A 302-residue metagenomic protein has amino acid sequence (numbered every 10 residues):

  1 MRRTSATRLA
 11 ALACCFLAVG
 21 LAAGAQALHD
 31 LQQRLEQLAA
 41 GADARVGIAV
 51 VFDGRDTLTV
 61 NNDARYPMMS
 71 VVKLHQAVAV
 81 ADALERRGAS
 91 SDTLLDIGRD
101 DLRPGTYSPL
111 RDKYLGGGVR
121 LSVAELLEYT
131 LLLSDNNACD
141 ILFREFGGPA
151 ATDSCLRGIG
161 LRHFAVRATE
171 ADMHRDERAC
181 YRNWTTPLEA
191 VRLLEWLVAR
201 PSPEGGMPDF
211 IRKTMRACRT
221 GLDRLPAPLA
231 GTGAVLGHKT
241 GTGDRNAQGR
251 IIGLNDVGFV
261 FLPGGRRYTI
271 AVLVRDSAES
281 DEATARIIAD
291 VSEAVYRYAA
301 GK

Functional and structural regions predicted by a protein language model:
A10-G20: Bacterial N-terminal signal peptides
A23-P67, D244: Beta-lactamase-like hydrolase cores
A27-Q37, A42, R144-E145, P149 (+4 more regions): Structured C-terminal helix/loop/strand segments within mature extracytoplasmic catalytic/sensor domains
R45, V119, D140-S202: Mid-domain, small-residue-enriched loop/turn segments at the edges of structured enzyme/sensor domains
P67-L95, I270: Active-site SXXK
D82-L102, P149, E204-M207: Short, well-structured active-site flanking segments
L102-D140: Conserved catalytic neighborhood of penicillin-recognizing serine enzymes
